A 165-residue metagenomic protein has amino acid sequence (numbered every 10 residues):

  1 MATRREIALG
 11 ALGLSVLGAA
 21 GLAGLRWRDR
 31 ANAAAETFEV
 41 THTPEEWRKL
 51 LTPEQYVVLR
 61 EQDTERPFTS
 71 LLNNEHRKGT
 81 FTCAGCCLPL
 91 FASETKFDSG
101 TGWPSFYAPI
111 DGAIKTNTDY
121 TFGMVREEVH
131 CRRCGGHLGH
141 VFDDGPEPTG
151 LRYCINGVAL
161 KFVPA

Functional and structural regions predicted by a protein language model:
M1-S15: N-terminal secretory signal peptides and thylakoid transit peptides that target proteins across membranes
L22-V58, R66: C-terminal segment of N-terminal export signals and the immediately downstream linker at the start of the mature
E61-H76: N-terminal post-signal-peptidase region of extra-cytosolic proteins
N74-S105: Mid-length scaffold segments of soluble, non-membrane domains
T80, E128, L151: Residues immediately within or flanking Cys/His clusters that coordinate Zn2+ in small zinc-binding modules
C83, C131-C134: Short cysteine-rich clusters marking metal-coordination/redox-active sites
C87, G135, I155-V158: Cys/His-coordinated zinc-binding microdomains
L90-F91, G139, A159: Short functional micro-motifs and their immediate structural scaffolds
